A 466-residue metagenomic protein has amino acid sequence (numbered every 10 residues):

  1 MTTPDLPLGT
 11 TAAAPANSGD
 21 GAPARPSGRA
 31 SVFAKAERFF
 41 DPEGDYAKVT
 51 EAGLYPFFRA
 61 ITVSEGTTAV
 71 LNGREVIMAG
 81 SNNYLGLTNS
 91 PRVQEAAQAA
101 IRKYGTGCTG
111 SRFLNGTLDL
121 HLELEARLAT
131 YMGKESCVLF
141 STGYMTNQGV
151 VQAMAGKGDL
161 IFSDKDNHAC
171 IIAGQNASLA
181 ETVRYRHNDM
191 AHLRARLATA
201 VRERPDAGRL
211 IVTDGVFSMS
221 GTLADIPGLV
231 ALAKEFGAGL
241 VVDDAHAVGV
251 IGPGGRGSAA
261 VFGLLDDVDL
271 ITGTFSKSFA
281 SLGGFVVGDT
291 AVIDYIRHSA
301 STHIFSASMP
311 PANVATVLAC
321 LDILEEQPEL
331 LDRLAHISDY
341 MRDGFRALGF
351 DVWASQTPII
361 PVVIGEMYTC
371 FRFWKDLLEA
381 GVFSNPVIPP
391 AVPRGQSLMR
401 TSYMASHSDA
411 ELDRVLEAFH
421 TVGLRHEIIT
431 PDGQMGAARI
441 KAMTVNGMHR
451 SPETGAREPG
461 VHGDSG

Functional and structural regions predicted by a protein language model:
M1-A22, P91, E95-A99, K103 (+4 more regions): PLP-dependent enzyme catalytic core of the Aspartate aminotransferase-like
T2-G28, E37-T106, A238: N-terminal "arm"/small-domain region of PLP-dependent enzymes with the aminotransferase-like
E95, A99-T142: Conserved N-terminal alpha-helix of the aminotransferase class I/II PLP-enzyme fold
V150-A169: Conserved PLP-anchoring active-site segment centered on the Schiff-base-forming lysine
V183, H187-V242: Active-site phosphate-binding strand-loop segment of PLP-dependent enzymes
A224, P311, A315-F383: Conserved PLP-dependent catalytic core of the aminotransferase class-I/II
A260-Y295: Active-site PLP attachment segment
